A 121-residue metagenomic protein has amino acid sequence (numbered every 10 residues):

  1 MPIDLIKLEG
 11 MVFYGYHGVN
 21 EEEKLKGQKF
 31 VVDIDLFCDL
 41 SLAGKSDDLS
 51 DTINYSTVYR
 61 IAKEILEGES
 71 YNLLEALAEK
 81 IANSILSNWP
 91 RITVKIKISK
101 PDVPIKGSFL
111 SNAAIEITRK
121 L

Functional and structural regions predicted by a protein language model:
M1-L121: N-terminal, polar/charged subdomain of small-to-medium soluble alpha/beta proteins
